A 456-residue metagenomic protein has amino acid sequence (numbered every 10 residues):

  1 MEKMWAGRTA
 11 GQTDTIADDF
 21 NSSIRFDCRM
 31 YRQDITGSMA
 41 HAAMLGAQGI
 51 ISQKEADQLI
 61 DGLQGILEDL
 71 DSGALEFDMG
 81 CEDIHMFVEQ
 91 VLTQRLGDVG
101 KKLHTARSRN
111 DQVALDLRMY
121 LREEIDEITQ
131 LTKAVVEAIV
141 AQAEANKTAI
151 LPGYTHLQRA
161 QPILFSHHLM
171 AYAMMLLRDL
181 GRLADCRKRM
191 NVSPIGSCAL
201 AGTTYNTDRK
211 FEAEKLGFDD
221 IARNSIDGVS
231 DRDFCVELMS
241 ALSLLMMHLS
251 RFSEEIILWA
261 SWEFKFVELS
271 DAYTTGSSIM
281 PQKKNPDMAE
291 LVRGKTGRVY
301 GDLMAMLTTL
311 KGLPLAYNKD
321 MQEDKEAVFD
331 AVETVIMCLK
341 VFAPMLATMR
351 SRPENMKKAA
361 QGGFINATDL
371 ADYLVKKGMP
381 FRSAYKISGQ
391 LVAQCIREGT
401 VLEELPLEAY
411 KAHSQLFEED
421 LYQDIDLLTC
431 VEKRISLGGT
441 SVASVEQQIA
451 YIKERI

Functional and structural regions predicted by a protein language model:
M1-G202, T207-A213, T275-G276, D287 (+3 more regions): A helix-coil-helix interface module used to build multimeric assemblies and to scaffold catalytic/cofactor sites
M1-G37, D98-V99, M280-I456: Glycine-rich cofactor/substrate-binding loops
S38, H85, E89, C235-L238 (+2 more regions): Short runs of predominantly hydrophobic/aromatic residues within well-ordered alpha helices that form helix-helix
H41, G62, I66-D69, V91 (+18 more regions): Generic, well-ordered alpha-helical scaffold segments in large soluble proteins
H41-I51, Y120, H167, V236-L244 (+1 more regions): Short, well-ordered beta-strand elements within core beta-sheets of diverse protein domains
K54-E55, P152, A222, S383 (+1 more regions): A generic structural-conservation signal
R118, R122-I125, T129-Q130, E144 (+6 more regions): Charged, flexible cofactor/metal-binding loops and thiol motifs
